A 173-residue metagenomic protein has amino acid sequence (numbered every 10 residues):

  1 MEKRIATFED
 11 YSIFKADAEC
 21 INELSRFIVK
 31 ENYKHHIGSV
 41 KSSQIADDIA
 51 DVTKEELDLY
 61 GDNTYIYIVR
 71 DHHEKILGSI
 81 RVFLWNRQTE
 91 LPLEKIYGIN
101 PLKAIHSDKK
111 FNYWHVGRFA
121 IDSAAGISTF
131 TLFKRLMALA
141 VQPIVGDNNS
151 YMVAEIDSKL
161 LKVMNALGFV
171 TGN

Functional and structural regions predicted by a protein language model:
E2, L59-N63, F83-Q88, G126-I127: Intrinsically disordered, low-complexity, positively biased terminal segments
E2-E55, G61, I66-I76: Short amphipathic alpha-helix that is part of the acyltransferase structural core
F14, F83, G117: Residues in well-ordered beta-strands of folded domains
K34-V40, R87, I121-A124: Short regulatory "switch" loops immediately downstream of catalytic or recognition motifs within protein catalytic
V52-L57, P101-I105: Short, P/G- and charge-enriched loop/turn segments at secondary-structure junctions
H73-A104: Short, His- and charge-rich active-site/binding loops that engage polyanionic ligands
L93-G172: Acyl-donor binding region in acyl/amide transferases
